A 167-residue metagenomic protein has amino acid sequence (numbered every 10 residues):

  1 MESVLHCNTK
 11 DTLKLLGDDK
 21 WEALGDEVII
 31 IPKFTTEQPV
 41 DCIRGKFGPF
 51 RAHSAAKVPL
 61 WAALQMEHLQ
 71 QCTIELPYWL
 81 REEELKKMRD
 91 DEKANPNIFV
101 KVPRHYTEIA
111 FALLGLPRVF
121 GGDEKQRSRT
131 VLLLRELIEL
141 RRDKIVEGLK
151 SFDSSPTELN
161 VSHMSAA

Functional and structural regions predicted by a protein language model:
M1-G45: N-terminal, Lys/Arg-enriched amphipathic/low-complexity engagement segments that precede the first folded domain
E2-K20, L80-A167: Charge/polar-rich, low-complexity and marginally structured segments
W21, T35-K87: Compact, well-ordered interaction domains used in eukaryotic information-processing assemblies
E22-I30, C72-I74, E92-P96: Phosphate-binding glycine-rich loops and adjacent basic patches that engage nucleotide phosphates, nucleic-acid
